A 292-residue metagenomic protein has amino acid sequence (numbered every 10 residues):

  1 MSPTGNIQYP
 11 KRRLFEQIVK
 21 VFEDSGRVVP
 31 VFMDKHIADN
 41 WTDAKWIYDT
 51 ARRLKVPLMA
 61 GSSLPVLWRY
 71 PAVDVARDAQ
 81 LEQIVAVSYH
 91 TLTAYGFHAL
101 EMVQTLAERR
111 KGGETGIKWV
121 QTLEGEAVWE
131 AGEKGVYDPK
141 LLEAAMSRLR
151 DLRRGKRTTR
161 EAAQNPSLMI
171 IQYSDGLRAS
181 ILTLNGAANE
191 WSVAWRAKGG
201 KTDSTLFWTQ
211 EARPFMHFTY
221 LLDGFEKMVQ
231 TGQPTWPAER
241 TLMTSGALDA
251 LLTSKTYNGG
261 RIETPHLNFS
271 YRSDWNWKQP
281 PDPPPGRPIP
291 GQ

Functional and structural regions predicted by a protein language model:
M1-P3, L177: Short, well-ordered coil/turn residues at beta-beta hairpins and beta-strand->alpha-helix junctions within
P3-L64: Beta-strand-loop-alpha-helix segment that lines the small-molecule cofactor/substrate pocket of alpha/beta enzymes
G5, Y9-R12, E16, T42-K45 (+3 more regions): A structural signal for well-ordered alpha-helical segments within the folded catalytic domains of diverse enzymes
I7, I18-V19, V28, M228-Q292: C-terminal helix-rich "cap/oligomerization" subdomain common to oxidoreductases
D49-P57, A76-E82, T105-R109: Basic phosphate/pyrophosphate-binding loop/patch that engages nucleotide-derived ligands
S63-T91, Y95-F97: Donor/substrate-binding cores of folate-linked one-carbon enzymes
I84-L177, L184-G186, G246: Rossmann-like dinucleotide-binding domain that binds NAD(P)(H)
L149-E239, H266, I289-G291: NAD(P)-dinucleotide binding in Rossmann-like oxidoreductases
